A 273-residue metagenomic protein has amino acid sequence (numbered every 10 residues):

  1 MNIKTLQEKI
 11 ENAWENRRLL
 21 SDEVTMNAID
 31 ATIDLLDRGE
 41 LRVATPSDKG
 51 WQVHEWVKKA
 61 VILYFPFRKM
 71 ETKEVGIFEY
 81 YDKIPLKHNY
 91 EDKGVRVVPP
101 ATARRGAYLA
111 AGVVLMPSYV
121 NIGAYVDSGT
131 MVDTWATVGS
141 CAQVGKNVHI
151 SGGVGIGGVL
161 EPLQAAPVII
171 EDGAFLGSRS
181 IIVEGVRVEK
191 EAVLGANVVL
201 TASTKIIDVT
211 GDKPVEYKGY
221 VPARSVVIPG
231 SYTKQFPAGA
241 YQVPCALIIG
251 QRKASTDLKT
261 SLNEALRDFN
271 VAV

Functional and structural regions predicted by a protein language model:
M1-V95, R224-S225, P229-V273: Terminal amphipathic alpha-helical/low-complexity segments used for targeting or macromolecular assembly
V95-Q235: Structural signal for interior beta-strand "rungs" in well-ordered beta-sheet cores of soluble enzyme domains
